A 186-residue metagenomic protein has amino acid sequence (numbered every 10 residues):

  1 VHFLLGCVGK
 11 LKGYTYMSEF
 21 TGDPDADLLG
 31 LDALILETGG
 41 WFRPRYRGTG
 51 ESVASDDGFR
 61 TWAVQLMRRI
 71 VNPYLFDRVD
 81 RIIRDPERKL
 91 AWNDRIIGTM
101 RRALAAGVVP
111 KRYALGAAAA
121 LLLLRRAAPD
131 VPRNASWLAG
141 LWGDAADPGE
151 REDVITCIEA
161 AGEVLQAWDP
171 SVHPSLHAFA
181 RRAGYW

Functional and structural regions predicted by a protein language model:
V1-W186: Non-transmembrane, aqueous-exposed alpha-helical and coiled segments at domain scale
